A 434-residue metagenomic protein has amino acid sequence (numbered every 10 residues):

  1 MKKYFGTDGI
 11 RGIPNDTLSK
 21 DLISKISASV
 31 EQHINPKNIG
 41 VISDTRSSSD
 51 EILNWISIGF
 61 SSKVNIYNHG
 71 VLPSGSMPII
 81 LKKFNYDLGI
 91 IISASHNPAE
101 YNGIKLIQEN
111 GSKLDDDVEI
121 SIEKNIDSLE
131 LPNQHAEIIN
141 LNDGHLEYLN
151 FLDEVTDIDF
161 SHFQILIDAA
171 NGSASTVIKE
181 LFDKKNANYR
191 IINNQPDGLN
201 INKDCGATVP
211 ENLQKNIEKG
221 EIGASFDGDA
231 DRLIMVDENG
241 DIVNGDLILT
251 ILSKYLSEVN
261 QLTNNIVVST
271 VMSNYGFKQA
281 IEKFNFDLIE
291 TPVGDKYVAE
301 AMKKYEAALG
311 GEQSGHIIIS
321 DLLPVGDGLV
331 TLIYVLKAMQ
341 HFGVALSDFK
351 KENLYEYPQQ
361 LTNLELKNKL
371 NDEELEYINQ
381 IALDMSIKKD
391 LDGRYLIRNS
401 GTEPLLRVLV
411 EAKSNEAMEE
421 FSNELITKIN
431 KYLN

Functional and structural regions predicted by a protein language model:
M1-V64, L88, L141-Q164: An N-terminal, well-structured beta->alpha segment
I13, N102-K219: Gly/Ser/Thr-enriched, mixed-charge loops and adjacent short helices that form phosphate/oxyanion-binding elements
A28, Q32, G40-N102, E180-V236: N-terminal small/polar loop signature for handling phosphorylated ligands or for N-terminal nucleophile
N38-D44, Y67, Q164-I167, N265-V271 (+1 more regions): Short glycine-rich phosphate-binding loop at a beta-alpha junction
I66-G75, I242-G245, T270, T291-P292: Active-site nucleophile and cofactor-binding loops and adjacent substrate-binding regions of central metabolic enzymes
A99-E100, L106-D115, K124, D159-S161 (+1 more regions): Replace "Mg2+/Mn2+-dependent" with "divalent metal-dependent
I222, V259-N434: Phosphate-binding and adjacent anionic-ligand microenvironments
